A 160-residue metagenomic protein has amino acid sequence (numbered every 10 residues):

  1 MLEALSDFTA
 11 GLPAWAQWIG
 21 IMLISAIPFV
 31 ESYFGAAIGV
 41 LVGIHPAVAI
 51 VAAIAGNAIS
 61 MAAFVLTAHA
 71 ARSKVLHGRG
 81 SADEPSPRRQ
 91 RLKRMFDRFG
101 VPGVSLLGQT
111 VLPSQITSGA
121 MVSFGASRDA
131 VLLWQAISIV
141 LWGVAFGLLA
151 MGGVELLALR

Functional and structural regions predicted by a protein language model:
M1-I21, V42-P113, D129-A130, L148-R160: Membrane-interfacial helix-loop-helix
I21, S25-I38, T110-A120: Transmembrane helix boundary and interhelical junction motifs in multipass membrane proteins
S32, M61, I116, G143-G147: Hydrophobic transmembrane alpha-helices of multi-pass small-molecule transporters
F34-A36, S60-A63, G100, S118 (+1 more regions): Hydrophobic side chains within alpha-helical segments
V40-G43, S123-G125: Alpha-helix C-terminal capping segments
N57, W134-I139, F146-G147: Pore-lining and gate-forming transmembrane alpha-helices of multi-pass membrane transport proteins
S114-V140: Hydrophobic alpha-helical transmembrane segments and immediately flanking/interface helices in integral membrane
S138-W142, M151-V154: C-terminal end-helix/capping segment
